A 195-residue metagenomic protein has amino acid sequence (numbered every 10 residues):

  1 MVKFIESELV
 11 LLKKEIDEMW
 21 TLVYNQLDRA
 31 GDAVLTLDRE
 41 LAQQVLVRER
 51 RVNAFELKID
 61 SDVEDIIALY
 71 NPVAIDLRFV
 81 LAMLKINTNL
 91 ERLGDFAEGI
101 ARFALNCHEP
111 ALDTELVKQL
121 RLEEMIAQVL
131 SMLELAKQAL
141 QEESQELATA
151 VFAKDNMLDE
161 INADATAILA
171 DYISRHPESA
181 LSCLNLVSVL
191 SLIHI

Functional and structural regions predicted by a protein language model:
M1-I193: Cytosolic, long alpha-helical scaffolding segments
